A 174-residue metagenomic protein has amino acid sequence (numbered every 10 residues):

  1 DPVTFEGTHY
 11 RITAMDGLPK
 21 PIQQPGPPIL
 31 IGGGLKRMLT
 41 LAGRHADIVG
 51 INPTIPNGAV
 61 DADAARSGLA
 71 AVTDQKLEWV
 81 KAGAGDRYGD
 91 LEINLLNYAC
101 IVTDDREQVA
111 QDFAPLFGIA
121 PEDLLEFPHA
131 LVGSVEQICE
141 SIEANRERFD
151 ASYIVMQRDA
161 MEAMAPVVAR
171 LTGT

Functional and structural regions predicted by a protein language model:
D1-T174: Active-site-adjacent structural elements that line small-molecule/cofactor binding pockets in enzymes
